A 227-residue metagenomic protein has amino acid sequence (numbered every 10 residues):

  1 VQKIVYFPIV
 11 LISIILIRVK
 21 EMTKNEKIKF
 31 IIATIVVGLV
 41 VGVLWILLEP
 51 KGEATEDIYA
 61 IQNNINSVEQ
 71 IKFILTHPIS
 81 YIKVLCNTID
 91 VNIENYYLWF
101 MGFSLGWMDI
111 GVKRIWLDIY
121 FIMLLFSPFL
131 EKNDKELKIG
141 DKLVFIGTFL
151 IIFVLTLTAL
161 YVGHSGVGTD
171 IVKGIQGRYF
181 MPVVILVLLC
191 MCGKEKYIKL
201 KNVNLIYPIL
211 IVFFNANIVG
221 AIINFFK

Functional and structural regions predicted by a protein language model:
V1-V5, V154: Transmembrane helix irregularities
I4-Y6, L11-K20, E26-E131: Membrane-lumen/periplasm interface segments of specific transmembrane helices in polyprenyl phosphate-linked
I12-E21, V184-K196: Hydrophobic transmembrane alpha-helices
V19, L44-G52, L130-D134, L157-G168 (+1 more regions): Juxtamembrane "helix-exit" motif on the non-cytosolic side of transmembrane helices
E21-V36, E136-L143, I198-I209: Membrane-interfacial entry segments at the cytosolic side of transmembrane helices
V40-G42, I46, K201-K227: Transmembrane helical bundles and short interhelical boundary loops of multi-pass, membrane-embedded
E136-G166: Transmembrane alpha-helix segments characteristic of polytopic inner-membrane glycan-assembly/cell-envelope
T169-C192: Hydrophobic/aromatic-rich transmembrane helices and adjacent perimembrane loops
